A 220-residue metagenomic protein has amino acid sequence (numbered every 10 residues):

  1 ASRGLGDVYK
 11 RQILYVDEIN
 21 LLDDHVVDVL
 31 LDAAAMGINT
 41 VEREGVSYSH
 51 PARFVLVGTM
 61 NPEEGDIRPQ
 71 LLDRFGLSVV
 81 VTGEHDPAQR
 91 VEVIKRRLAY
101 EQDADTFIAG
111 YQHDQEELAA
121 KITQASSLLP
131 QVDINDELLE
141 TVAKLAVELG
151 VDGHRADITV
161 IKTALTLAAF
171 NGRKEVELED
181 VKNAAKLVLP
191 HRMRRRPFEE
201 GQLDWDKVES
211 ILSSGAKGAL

Functional and structural regions predicted by a protein language model:
A1-Y9: Single conserved hydrophobic/aromatic residue that forms the stacking wall/gate of nucleotide- or nucleobase-binding
K10, V41-T59, D73: AAA+/SF3 P-loop NTPase mechanochemical coupling elements
K10-A34, D66-R74, P87-V91: Conserved AAA+/SF3 P-loop NTPase catalytic/coupling segment centered on the Walker-B
E18, M36, R53-E63: A short beta-strand-to-loop transition that corresponds to the Sensor-1 phosphate-sensing loop of AAA+ P-loop ATPases
I38-E44, M193-R194: Active-site phosphate-binding and catalytic loops of NTP-dependent enzymes
R68-A125: Conserved AAA+ ATPase core "coupling" helix
T106-V160: Conserved AAA+ ATPase small/helical "lid" subdomain
A143-R155, T166-L220: C-terminal engagement/docking regions of AAA+ P-loop ATPases
